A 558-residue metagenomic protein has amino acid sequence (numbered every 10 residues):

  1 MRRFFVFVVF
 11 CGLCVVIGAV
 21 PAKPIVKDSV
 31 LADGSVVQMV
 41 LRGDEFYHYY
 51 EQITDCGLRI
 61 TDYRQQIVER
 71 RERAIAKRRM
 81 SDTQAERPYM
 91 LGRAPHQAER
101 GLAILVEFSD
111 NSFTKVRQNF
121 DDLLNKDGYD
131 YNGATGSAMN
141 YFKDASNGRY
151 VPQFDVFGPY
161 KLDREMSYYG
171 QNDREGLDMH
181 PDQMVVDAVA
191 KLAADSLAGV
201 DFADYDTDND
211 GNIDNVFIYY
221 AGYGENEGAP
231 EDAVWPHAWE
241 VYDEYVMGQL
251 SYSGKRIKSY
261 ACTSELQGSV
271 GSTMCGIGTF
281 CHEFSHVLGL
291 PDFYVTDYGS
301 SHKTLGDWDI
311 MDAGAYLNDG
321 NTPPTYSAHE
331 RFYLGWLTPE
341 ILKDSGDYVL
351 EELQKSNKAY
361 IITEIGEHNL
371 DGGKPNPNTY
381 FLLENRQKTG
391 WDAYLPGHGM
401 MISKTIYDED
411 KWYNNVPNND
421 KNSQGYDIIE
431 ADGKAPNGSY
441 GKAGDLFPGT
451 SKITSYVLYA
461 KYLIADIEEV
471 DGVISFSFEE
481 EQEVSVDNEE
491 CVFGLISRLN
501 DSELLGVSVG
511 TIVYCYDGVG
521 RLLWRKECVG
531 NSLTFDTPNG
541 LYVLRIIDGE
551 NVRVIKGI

Functional and structural regions predicted by a protein language model:
L31, T114-K115, D122, Y129-R149 (+4 more regions): Non-catalytic C-terminal accessory/binding modules of secreted extracellular proteins
R70-R73, R498, L522-P538, G549-N551: Glycine-centered tight-turn motifs at strand-turn-strand junctions
P88-G92, S137-S253: Active-site-proximal segments of metallohydrolase catalytic domains
M166-M179, Q183, D187, G268-C275 (+3 more regions): A domain-level signal for the mature, folded cores of soluble proteins
I218, G278-F293, L383: Active-site recognition of the HExxH zinc-binding catalytic motif
F478-E503: Residue-level detector of functionally pivotal "anchor" positions at catalytic/ligand-binding pockets or at interdomain
V484-D487, N539-I558: C-terminal tail/sorting-segment detector
C515-L523, Y542: Short, glycine-anchored, charge-dense loop/turn motifs used at functional sites
